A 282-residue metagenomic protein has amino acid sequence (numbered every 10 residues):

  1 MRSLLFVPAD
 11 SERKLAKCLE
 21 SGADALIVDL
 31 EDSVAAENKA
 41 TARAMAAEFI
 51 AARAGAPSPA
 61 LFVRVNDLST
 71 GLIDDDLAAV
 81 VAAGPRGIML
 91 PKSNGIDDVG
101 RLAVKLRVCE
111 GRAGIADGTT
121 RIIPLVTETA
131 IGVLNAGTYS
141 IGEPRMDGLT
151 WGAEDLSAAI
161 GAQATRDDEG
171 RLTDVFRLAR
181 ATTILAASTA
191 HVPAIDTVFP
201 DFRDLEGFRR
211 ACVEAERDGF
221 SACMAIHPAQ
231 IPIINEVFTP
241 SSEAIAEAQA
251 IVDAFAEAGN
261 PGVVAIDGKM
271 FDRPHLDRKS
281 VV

Functional and structural regions predicted by a protein language model:
M1-V282: Expand to "…catalyze enediolate/carbanion chemistry for C-C bond making/breaking, isomerization, decarboxylation
